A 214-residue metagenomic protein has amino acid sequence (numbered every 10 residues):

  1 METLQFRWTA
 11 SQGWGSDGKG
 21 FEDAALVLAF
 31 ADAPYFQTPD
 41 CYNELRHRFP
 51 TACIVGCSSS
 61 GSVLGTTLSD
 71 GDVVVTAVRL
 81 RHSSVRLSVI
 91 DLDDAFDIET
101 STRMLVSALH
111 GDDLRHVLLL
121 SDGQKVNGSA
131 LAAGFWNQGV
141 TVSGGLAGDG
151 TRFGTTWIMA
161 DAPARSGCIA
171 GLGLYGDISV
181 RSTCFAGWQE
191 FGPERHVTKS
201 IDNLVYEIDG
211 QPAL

Functional and structural regions predicted by a protein language model:
M1-R48, A52-C53, C57-L214: Small-residue-enriched flexible segments
